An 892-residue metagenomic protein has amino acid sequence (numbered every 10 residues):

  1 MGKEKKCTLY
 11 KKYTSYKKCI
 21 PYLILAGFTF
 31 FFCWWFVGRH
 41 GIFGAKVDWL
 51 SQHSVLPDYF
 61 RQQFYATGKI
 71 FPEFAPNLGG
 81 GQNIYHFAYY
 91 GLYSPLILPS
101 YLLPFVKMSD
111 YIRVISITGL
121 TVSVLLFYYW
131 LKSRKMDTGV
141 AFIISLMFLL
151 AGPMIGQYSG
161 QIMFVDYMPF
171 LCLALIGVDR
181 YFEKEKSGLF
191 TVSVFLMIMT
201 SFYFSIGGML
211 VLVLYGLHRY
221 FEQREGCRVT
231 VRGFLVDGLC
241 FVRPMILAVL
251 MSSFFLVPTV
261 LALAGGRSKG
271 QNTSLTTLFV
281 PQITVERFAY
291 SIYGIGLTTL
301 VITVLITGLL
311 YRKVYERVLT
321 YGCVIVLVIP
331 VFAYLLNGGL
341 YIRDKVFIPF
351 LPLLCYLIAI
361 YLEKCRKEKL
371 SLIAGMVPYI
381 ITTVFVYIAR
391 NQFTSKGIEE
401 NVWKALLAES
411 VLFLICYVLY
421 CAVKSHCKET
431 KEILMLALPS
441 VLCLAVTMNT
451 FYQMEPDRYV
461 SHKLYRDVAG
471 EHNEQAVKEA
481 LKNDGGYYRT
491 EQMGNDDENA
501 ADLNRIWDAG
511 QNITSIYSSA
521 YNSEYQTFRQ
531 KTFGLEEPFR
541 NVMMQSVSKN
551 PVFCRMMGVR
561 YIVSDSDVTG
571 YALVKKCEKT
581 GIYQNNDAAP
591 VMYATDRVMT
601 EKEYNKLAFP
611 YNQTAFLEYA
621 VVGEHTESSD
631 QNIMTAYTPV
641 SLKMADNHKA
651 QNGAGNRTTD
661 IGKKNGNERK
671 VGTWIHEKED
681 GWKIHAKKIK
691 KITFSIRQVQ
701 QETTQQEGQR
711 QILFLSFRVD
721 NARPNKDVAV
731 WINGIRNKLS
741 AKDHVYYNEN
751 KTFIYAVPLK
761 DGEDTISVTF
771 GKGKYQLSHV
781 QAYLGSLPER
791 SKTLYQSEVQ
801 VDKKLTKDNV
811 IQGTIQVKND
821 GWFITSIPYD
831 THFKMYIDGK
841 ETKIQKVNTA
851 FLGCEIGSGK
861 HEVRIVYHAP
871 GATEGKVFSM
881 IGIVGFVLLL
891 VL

Functional and structural regions predicted by a protein language model:
M1-G38, C240, V418, A422 (+3 more regions): Start-transfer (signal-anchor) and selected internal transmembrane alpha helices of multi-pass inner/ER membrane
G2, L56-P57, T638-L892: Active-site-proximal, structured, solvent-exposed surfaces of multi-pass membrane proteins that position macromolecular
K18-L50, V55, I246-P258, C443-V446: Transmembrane signal-anchor helices characteristic of membrane glycosylation enzymes that use polyprenol
L25-F30, S116-R134, T138-Q223, C240-V260 (+3 more regions): Membrane-embedded helix bundles of polyisoprenyl
F28-V124, L146-M168, L263-S268, L275-I292 (+3 more regions): Membrane-interface coil-to-helix junctions
V55-F60, G233-I348, R390-N401: Periplasmic/ER-lumenal interhelical loops and adjacent helix-loop junctions in multi-pass membrane proteins
F204, Y315-V331, L335-G470, K860-E862 (+1 more regions): Contiguous transmembrane helix-bundle modules in multi-pass membrane proteins
L442-L464, L481-F553, A589, A594-Q613 (+3 more regions): Extracytoplasmic/lumenal acceptor-recognition loop(s) of multi-pass membrane glycoenzymes
